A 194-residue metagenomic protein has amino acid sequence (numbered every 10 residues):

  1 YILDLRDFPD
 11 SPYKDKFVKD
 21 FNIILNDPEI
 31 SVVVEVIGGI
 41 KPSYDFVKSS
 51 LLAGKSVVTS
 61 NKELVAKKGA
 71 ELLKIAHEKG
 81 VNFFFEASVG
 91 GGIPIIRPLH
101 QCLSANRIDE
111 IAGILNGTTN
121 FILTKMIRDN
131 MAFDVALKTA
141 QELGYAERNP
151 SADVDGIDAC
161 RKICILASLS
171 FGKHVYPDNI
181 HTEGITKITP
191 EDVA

Functional and structural regions predicted by a protein language model:
Y1-L52: N-terminal glycine-/serine-/threonine-rich beta1-alpha1-beta2 phosphate-ribose binding loop of Rossmann-like
L5, D20, E86, D178-I180: Conserved beta-strand termini and adjacent loop/short-helix elements that scaffold enzyme active sites in alpha/beta
F17-V18, E35, V58-S60, F83-A87 (+1 more regions): General beta-strand structural signal in soluble alpha/beta enzymes
I30, H77-A146, D153, I157-D158: Rossmann-like NAD(P)H-binding beta-loop-alpha module
V34-V36, S60-N61, T124-K125, A152 (+1 more regions): A generic structural signal for short
I37-A53, S60-C102: Rossmann-fold NAD(P)-binding glycine/threonine-rich loop
V135-A194: Substrate-binding/catalytic subdomain of NAD(P)-dependent oxidoreductase enzymes
